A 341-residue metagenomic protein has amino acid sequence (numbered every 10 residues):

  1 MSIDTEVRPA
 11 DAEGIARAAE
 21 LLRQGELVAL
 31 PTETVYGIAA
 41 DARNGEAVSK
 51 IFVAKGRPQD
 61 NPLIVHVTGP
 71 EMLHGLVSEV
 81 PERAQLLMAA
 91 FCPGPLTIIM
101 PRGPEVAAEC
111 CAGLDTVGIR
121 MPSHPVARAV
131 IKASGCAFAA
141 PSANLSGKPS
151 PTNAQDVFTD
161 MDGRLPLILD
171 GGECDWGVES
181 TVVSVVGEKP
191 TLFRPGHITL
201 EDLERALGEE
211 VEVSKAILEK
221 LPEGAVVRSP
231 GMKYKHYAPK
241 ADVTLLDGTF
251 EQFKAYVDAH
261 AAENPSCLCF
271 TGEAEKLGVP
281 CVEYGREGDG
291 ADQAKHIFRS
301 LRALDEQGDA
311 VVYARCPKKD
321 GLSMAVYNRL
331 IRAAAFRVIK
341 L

Functional and structural regions predicted by a protein language model:
M1-L341: Active-site-adjacent structural elements in enzyme catalytic cores
